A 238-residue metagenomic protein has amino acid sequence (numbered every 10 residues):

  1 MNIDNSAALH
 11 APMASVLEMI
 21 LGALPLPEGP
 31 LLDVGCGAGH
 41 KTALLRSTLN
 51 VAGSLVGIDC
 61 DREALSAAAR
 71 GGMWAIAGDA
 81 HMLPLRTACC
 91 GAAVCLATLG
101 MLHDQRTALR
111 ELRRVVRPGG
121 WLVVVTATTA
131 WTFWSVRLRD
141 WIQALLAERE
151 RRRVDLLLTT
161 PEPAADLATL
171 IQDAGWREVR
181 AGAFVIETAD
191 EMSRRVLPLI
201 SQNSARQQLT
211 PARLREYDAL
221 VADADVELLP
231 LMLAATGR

Functional and structural regions predicted by a protein language model:
M1-A14: Class I SAM-dependent methyltransferase Rossmann-like catalytic core, especially the SAM/SAH-binding loop
A11-E28, L44: Conserved alpha-helix/loop element of class I SAM-dependent methyltransferases that forms part of the SAM/SAH-binding
L32, A38-M82: Class I SAM-dependent methyltransferase SAM/SAH-binding core
H81-A93: A short acidic, Gly/Pro-enriched loop at the edge of an enzyme's catalytic core that lines a small-molecule cofactor
G91-D104: A short SAM/SAH-binding and catalytic strip from SAM-dependent methyltransferases
R106-P118: A short glycine-rich, Lys/Arg-flanked "PGG" loop and its adjoining helix->strand segment in the class I
V123-E187: Conserved catalytic/acceptor-binding region of the Class I
A165, E178-R238: Conserved Class I S-adenosyl-L-methionine
